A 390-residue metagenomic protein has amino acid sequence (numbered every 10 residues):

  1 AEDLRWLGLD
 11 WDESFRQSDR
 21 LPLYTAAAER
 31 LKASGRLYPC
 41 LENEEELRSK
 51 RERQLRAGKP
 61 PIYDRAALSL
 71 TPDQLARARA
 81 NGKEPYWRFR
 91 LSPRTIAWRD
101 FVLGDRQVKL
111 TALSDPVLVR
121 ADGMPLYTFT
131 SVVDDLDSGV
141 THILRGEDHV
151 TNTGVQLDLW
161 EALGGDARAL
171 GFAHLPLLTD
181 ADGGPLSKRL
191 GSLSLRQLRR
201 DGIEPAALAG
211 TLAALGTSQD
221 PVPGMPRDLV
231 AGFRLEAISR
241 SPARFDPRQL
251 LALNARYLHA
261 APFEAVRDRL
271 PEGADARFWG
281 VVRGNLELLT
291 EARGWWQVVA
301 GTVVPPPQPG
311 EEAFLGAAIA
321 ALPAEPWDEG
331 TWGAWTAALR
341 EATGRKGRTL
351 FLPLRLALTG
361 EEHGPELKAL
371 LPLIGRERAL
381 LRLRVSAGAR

Functional and structural regions predicted by a protein language model:
A1-L4, A28, R53: Glycine-rich loop at the start of a catalytic domain that most often binds anionic cofactors/ligands
A1-S18: A glycine-rich helix N-cap at a beta->alpha junction
D3, R30, L159, Q197 (+3 more regions): Residues within well-ordered alpha helices
L4, T128-V132, L354: Hydrophobic alpha-helical segments in the ANL/AMP-binding
E13-F15, D19-P22, A26-R48, P60-Y86 (+2 more regions): Basic, alpha-helical terminal appendages of large translation-related enzymes
L31, G35, F89, D135 (+5 more regions): Residue-level signal for inorganic ion chemistry
Y38-P39, N43-H174, T179-L186, S194 (+1 more regions): Active-site cores that bind ATP or allylic diphosphates and position pyrophosphate for catalysis
T151, L163-D166, G171-P305, T359-R390: Catalytic adenosine-cofactor/nucleotide-binding cores of aminoacyl-tRNA synthetases and other
